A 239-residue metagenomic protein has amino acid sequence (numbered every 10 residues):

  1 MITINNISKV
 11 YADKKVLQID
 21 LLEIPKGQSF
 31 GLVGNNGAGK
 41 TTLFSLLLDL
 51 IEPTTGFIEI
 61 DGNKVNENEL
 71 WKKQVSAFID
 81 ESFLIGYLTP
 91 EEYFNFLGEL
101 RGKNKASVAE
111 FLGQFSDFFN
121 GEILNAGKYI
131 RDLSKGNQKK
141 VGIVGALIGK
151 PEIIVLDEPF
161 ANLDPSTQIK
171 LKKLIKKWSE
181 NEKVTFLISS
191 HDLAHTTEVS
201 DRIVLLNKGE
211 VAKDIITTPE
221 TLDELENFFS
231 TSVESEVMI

Functional and structural regions predicted by a protein language model:
V33-N35: The feature captures the beta-strand-to-loop junction immediately N-terminal to the Walker
L48: Helix-to-loop junction immediately C-terminal to a conserved catalytic motif
G56-W71: Conserved ABC transporter NBD signature motif
I143: Hydrophobic anchor residue at the start of the ABC signature
I148-E152: A short, proline-enriched helix->beta-strand linker immediately N-terminal to the Walker B motif in ABC-type P-loop
I154-E158: Catalytic Walker B motif of ABC-type/P-loop ATPase nucleotide-binding domains
P165-T167: Helix N-cap at the start of a conserved alpha-helix in ABC-type nucleotide-binding domains
S189-H191: H-loop/switch region of ABC-family ATPase nucleotide-binding domains
